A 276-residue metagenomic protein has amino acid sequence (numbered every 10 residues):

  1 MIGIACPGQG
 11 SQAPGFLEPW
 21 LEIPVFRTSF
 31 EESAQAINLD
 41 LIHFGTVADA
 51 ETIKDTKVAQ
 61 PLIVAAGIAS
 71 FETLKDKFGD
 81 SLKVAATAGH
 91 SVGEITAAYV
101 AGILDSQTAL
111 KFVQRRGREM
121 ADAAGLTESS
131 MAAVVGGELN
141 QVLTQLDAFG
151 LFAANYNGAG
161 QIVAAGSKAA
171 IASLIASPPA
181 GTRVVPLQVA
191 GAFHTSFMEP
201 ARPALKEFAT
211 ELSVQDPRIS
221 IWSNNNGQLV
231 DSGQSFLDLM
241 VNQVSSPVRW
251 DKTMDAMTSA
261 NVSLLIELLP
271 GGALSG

Functional and structural regions predicted by a protein language model:
M1-Q141, L187, L264-G276: FabD-like malonyl-/acyl-CoA
G8, H194, A204, R249-G276: Conserved catalytic block of serine-dependent lipid acyl chemistry
Q9-S11, I37, A101-P247: Alpha/beta catalytic cores of group-transfer enzymes, especially the acyltransferase/condensing modules of polyketide
L82, P217, A260: Structured loop/turn residues at beta-strand edges in well-structured enzyme cores
S91, S213, N261: Conserved functional loop/turn residues at catalytic and ligand-binding sites
